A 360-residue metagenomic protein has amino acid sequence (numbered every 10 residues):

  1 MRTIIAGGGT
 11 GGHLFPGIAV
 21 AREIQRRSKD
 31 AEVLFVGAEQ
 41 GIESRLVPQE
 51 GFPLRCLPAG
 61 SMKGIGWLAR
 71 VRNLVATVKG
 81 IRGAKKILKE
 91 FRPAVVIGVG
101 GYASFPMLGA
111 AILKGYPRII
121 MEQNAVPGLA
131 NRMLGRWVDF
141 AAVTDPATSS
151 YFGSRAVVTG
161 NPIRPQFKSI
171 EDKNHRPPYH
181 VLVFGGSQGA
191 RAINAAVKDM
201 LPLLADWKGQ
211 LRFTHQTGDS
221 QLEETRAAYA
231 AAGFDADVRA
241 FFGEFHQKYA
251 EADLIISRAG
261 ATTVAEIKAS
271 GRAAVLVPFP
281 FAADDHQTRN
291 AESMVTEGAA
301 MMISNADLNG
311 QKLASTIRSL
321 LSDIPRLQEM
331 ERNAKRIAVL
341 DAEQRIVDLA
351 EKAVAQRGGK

Functional and structural regions predicted by a protein language model:
M1-K360: Nucleotide-activated sugar donor-binding and catalytic core shared by glycosyltransferases and related lipid-linked
